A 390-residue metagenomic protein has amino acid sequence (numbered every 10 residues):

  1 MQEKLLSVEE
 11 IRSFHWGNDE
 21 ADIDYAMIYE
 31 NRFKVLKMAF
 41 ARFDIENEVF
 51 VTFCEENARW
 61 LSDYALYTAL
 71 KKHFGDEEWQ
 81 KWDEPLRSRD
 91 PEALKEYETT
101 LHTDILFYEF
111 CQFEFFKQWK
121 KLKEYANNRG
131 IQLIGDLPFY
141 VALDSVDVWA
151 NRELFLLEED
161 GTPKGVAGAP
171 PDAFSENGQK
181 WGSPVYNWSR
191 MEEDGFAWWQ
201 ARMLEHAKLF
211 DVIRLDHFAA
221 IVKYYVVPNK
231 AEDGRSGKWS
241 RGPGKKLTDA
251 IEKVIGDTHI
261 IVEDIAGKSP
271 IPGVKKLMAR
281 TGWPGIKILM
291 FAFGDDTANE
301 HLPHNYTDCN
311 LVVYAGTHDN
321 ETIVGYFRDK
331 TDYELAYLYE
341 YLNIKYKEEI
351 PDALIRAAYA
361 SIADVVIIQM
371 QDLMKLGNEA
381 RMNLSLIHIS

Functional and structural regions predicted by a protein language model:
M1-F116, V141-I367, Q371-D372, L384: Alpha-amylase-like alpha-glycosidases and glucanotransferases acting on alpha-linked glucans and related
Y108-V141: Conserved, well-ordered alpha-helix/loop/beta-strand core segments that scaffold catalytic motifs
L373-A380: Glycan-recognition and catalytic regions of carbohydrate-active enzymes
I387-I389: Conserved small/polar residues in nucleotide/adenosyl-binding loops
